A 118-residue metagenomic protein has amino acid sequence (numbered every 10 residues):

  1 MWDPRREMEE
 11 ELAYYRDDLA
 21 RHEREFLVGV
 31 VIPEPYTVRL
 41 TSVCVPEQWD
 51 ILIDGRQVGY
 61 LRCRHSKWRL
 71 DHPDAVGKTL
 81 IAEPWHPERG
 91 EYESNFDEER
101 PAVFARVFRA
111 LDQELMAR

Functional and structural regions predicted by a protein language model:
W2-R118: Cysteine-centric segments in proteins
